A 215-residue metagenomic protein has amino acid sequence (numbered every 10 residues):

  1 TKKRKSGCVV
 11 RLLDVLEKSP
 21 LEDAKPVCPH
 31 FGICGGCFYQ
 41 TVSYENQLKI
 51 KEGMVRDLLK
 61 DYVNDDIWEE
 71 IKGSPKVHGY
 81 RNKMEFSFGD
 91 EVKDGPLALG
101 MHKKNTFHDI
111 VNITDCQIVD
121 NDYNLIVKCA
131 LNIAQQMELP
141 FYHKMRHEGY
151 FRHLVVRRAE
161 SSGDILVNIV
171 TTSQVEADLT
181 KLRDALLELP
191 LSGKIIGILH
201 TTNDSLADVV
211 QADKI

Functional and structural regions predicted by a protein language model:
T1-I215: Accessory RNA-recognition modules of RNA-modification enzymes
